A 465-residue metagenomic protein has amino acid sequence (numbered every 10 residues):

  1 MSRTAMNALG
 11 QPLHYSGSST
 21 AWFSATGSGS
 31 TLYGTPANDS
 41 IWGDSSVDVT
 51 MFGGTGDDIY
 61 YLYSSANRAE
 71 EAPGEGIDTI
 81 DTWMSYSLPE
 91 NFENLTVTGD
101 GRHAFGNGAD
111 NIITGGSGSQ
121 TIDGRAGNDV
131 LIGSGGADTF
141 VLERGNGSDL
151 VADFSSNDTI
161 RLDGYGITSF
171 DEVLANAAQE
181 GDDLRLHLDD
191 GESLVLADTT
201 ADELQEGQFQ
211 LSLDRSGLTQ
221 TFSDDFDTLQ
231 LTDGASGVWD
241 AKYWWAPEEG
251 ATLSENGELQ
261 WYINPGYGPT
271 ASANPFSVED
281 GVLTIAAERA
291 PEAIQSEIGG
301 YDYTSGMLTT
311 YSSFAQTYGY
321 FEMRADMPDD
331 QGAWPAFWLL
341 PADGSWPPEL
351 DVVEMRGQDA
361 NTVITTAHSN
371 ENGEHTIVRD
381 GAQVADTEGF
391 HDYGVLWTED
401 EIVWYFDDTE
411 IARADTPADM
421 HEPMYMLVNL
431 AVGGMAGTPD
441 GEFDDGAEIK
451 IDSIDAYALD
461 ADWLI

Functional and structural regions predicted by a protein language model:
M1-L150, R185-L186, E192-L194, D202-L213 (+1 more regions): Glycine- and aspartate-rich repeat motifs characteristic of hemolysin/RTX-like Ca2+-binding segments in secreted
G34, G133, A175-Q179, A273-V278: Short, exposed beta-strand/loop patches in secreted or surface proteins that constitute
Y61, R161, H187-L188, Y405: A general beta-strand register signal
S65-A66, G74-G76, S85-S87, R144-G147 (+10 more regions): Acidic glycine-/aspartate-rich tracts in secreted/extracellular proteins
N94, H103, N176, N274-P275 (+1 more regions): Short, surface-exposed charged micro-motifs
H103-G115, I167-G181, A246-E255, P341-D343 (+1 more regions): Short, surface-exposed polybasic-and-hydrophobic patches located at secondary-structure transitions
A197-E203, T416-M420: A short, sequence-level motif marking secondary-structure junctions
L213-I465: GH16 jelly-roll
